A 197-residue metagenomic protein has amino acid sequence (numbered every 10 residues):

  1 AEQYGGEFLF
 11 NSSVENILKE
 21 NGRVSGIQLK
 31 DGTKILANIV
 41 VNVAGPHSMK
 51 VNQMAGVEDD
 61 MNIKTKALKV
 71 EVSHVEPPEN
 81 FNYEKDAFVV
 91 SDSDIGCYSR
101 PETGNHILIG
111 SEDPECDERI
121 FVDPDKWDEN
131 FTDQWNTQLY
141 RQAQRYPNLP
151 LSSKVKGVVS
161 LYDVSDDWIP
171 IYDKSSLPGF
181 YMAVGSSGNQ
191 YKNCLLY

Functional and structural regions predicted by a protein language model:
A1-G5, N11: Rossmann-like flavin
E7-L9, V155-K156: General small-molecule cofactor/ligand-binding pocket signal
F10-R23: A conserved short coil-to-beta-strand element within the FAD-binding core of flavoproteins
R23-G26, F88: Short, hydrophobic/aromatic-rich segments at coil-to-beta transitions
K30-G32, D94: Glycine-centered tight beta-turn/hairpin loop motif at sheet-sheet or coil-to-beta transitions
K34-D86: Central helical "cap/lid" subdomain
D60-K64, P77-Y181, G185-S187: Active-site lid/adjacent beta-loop-alpha segment flanking the redox-cofactor pocket in flavoenzymes
Y197: Conserved small/polar residues in nucleotide/adenosyl-binding loops
